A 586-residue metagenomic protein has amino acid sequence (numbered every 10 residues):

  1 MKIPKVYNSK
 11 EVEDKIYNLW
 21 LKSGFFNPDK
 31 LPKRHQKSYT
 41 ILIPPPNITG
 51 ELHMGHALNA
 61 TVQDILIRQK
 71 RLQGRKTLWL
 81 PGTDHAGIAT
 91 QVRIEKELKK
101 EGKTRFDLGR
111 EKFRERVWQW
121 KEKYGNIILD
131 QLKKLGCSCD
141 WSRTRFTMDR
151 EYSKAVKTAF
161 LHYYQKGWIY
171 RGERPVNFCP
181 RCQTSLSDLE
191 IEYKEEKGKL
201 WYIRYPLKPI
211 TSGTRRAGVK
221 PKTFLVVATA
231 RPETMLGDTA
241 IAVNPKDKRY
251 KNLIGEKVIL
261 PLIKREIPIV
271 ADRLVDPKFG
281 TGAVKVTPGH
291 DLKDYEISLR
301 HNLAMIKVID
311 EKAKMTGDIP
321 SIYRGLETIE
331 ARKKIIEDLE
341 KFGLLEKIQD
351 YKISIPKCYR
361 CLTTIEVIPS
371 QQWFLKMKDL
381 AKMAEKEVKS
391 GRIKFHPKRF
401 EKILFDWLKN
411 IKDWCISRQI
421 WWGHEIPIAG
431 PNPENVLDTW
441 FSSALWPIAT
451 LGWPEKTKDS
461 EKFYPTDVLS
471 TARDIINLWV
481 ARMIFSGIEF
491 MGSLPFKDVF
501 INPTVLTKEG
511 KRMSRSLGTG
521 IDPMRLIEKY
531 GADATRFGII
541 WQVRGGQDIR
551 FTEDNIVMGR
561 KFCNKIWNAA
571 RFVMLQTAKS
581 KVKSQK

Functional and structural regions predicted by a protein language model:
M1-I210, V219-K246, T287-R300, A304-I319 (+8 more regions): N-terminal, positively charged nucleic-acid-binding surface of large information/translation enzymes
N47-P81, K96-L98, C179-R181, E190-P206 (+5 more regions): Conserved active-site neighborhood of enzyme catalytic/cofactor-binding cores
T104-E115, T316-G325, T519-M524, D548-N555: Short beta-alpha connecting loops at secondary-structure transitions that line or flank enzyme active sites
I203-Y205, E256-L262: Short conserved beta-strand and strand-loop elements enriched in small hydrophobics with frequent Asp/Gly
N252-G255, S321-R332: A glycine-biased structural micro-motif
I267-R273: Short beta-strand-centered aromatic/proline hotspots
